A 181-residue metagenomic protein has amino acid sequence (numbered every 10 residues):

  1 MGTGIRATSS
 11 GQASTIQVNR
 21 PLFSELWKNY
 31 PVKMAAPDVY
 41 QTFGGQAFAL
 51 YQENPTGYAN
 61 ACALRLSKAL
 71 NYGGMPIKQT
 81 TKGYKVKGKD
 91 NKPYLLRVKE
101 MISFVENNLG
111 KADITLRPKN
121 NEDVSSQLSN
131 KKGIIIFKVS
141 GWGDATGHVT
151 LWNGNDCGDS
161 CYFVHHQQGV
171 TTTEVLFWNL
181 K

Functional and structural regions predicted by a protein language model:
M1-V18, I135-K181: Active-site or metal-binding loop neighborhoods of secreted/extracellular toxin and effector enzymes
G2-K89: N-terminal capping segments
N19, N29, N54, N60 (+7 more regions): Detector for Asparagine
L22, L26, L50, L64-L66 (+9 more regions): Generic detector of leucine side chains in alpha-helical contexts
V86-Y162: ...with weaker cross-activation on analogous glycine-rich loops/strands in unrelated enzymes
